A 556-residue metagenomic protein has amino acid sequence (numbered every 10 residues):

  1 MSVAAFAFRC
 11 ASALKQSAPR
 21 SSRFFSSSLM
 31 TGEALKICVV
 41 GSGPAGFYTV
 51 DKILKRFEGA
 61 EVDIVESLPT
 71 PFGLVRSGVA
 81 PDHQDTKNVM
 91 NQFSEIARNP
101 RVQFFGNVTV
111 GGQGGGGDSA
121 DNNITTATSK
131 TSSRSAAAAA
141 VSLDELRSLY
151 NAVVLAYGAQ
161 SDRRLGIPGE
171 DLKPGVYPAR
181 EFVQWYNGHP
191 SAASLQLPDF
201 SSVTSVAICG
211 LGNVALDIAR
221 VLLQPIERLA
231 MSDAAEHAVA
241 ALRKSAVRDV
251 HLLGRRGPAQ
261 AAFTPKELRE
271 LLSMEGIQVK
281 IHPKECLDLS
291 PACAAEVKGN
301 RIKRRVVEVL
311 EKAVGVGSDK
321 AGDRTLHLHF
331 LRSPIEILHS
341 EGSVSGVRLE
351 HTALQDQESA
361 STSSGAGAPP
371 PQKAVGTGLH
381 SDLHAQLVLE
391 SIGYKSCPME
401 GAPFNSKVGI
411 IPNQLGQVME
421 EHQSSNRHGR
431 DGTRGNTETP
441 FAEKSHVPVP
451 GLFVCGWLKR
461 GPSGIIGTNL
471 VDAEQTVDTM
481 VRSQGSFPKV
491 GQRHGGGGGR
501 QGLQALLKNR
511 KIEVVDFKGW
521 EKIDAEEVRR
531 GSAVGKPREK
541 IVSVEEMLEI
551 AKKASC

Functional and structural regions predicted by a protein language model:
M1-L35, C556: N-terminal mitochondrial targeting presequence
K36-A136, E145, V221-V297: Beta1-alpha1 glycine-rich phosphate/pyrophosphate-binding loop at the start of Rossmann-like nucleotide-binding domains
A60-E61, L216, R220-T377, S381 (+3 more regions): Dinucleotide-binding/catalytic capping subdomain of oxidoreductase cores
E145-N151, S201-S202, G376-Q386: Core beta-strand elements of the Rossmann-like FAD/NAD(P) dinucleotide-binding domain in flavoenzyme oxidoreductases
A152, A156-R163, N213, A385-P398: Glycine-/small-residue-rich beta->alpha transition segments that form the dinucleotide
D162-K244, I411-G435: Glycine-rich dinucleotide-binding loop and its adjacent helix/turn
L172-P174, E421-S424, G429-E443, V447-C556: C-terminal, flexible cofactor-proximal segment of oxidoreductases
G175-S194, I337, S343, G367-R460: FAD-site-proximal beta/loop scaffold in flavoenzymes
